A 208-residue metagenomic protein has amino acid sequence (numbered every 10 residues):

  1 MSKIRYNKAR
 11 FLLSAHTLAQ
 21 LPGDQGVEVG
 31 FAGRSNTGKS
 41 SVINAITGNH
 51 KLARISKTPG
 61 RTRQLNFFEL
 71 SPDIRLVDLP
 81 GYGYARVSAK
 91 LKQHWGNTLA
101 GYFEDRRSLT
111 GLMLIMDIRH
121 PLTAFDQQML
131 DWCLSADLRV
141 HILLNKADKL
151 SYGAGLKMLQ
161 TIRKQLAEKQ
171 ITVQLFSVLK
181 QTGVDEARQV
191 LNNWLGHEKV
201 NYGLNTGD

Functional and structural regions predicted by a protein language model:
M1-R86, G196, N201-Y202, T206-G207: Conserved G1/Walker A P-loop phosphate-binding module
Y6-L18, K149-D208: Canonical P-loop GTPase G-domain recognition
L21, P59-N66, P80-T110, I118-W132: Switch II of P-loop NTPase G domains
Q25-G26, I46, A89-K92, Q127-D131 (+2 more regions): Short, glycine/charged-enriched secondary-structure capping and boundary segments
K51, Q64, R75, L91 (+7 more regions): Helical mechanochemical/support elements of P-loop NTPase systems and associated helical scaffolds
R61, I74, G81-Y84, R119-P121 (+2 more regions): Conserved nucleotide-binding/hydrolysis micro-motifs of P-loop NTPases
F68, N145, A187: Residue-level signal for inorganic ion chemistry
A100-I171: Conserved C-terminal guanine-recognition region of P-loop GTPase G domains, centered on the G4
